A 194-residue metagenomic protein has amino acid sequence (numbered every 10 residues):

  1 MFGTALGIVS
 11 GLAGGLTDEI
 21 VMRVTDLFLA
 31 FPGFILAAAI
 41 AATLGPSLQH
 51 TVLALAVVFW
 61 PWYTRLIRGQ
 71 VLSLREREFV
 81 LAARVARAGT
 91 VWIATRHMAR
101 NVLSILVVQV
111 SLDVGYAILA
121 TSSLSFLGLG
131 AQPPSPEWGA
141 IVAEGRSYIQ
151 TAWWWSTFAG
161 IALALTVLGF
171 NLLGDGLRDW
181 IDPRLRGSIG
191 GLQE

Functional and structural regions predicted by a protein language model:
M1-G3, G11-S73: Generic hydrophobic transmembrane alpha-helix motif, especially the helices
M1-S10, P32, L36, I40 (+9 more regions): Hydrophobic alpha-helical transmembrane segments of multipass integral membrane proteins, especially permease/channel
G3-G7, G11-G15, A86-A88, G128 (+2 more regions): A short glycine-centered flexible hinge/capping loop motif at secondary-structure junctions
T4, L16, Q70-F79, L177-R184: Transmembrane helix boundary and interhelical loop/hinge segments in multi-pass membrane proteins
I8, A37-A42, T51, L55 (+4 more regions): Transmembrane alpha-helix boundary and packing residues in multipass membrane permease domains and related
G14-M22, L72-E76, V80-V108: Amphipathic cytosolic juxtamembrane alpha-helices at the membrane-cytosol interface of multi-pass membrane transporters
L29, I40-T43, Q70-V71, L112 (+2 more regions): Glycine-rich helix-loop "coupling/hinge" segments at transmembrane-helix boundaries in multipass transporters
L44, L48, A54-V58, S104-L112 (+1 more regions): C-terminal transmembrane helix and the adjacent membrane-cytosol boundary/short C-terminal tail of inner/organellar
